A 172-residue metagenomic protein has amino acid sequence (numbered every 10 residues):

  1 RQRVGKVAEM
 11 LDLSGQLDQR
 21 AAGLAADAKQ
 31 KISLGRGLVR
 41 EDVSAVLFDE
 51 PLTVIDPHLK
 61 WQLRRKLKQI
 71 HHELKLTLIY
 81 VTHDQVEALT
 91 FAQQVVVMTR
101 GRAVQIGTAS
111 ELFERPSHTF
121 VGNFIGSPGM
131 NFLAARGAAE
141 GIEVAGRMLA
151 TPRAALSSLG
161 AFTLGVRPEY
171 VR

Functional and structural regions predicted by a protein language model:
R1-F120: ABC ATPase nucleotide-binding domains
D18, S127-N131, S158: Short flexible coil/turn linkers enriched for glycine and charged/polar residues that connect secondary-structure
K29, L133, R147-A150: Short beta-strand segments
S110, T119-G122, G160, E169: Internal, well-ordered alpha-helical scaffold/interface segments that support domain packing or protein-protein contacts
R115-G137, G165: C-terminal boundary and immediately downstream tail of ABC-type ATPase nucleotide-binding domains
G141-R172: Glycine/charge-rich catalytic "coupling/switch" loops of P-loop NTPases
